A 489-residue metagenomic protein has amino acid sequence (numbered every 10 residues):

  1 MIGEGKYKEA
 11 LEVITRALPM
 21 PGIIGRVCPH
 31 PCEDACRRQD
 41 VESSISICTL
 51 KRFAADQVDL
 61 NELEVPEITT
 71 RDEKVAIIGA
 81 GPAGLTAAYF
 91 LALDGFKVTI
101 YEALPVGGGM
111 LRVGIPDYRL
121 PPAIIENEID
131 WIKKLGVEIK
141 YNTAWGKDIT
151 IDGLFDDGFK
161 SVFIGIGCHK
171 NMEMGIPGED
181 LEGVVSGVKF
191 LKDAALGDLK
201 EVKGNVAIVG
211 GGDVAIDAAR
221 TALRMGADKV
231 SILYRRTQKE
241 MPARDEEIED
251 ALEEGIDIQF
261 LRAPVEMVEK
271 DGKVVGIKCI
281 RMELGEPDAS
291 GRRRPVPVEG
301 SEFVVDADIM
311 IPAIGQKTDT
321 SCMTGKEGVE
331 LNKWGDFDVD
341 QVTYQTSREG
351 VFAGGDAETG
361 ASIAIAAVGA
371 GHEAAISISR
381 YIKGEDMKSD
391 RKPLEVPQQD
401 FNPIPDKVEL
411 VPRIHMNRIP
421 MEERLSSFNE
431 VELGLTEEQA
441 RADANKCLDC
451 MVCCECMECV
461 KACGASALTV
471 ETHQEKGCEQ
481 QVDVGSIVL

Functional and structural regions predicted by a protein language model:
M1-E4, L11, R26-A54, T99 (+3 more regions): Iron-sulfur cluster-binding cysteine motifs and their immediate structural context in ferredoxin-like electron-transfer
A54-T69, N127-K147, N171-M225, L331-S347 (+1 more regions): Glycine-rich dinucleotide-binding loop and its adjacent helix/turn
T69-A76, E126-I176, E266-K278, E283-E286 (+3 more regions): Feature captures the FAD/FMN-dependent oxidoreductase FAD-binding
E73-T99, A215-L223: N-terminal Rossmann-like FAD-binding beta1-loop-alpha1 element of flavoenzymes
I100, L104-L135, I139-K140, A194 (+3 more regions): Rossmann-like dinucleotide-binding cores of NAD(P)H-dependent redox enzymes
D180-K203, P287-A361, P403, T472 (+2 more regions): FAD-site-proximal beta/loop scaffold in flavoenzymes
E253-G255, R262-K273, G285, K383-K446: Mid-to-C-terminal Rossmann-like scaffold of FAD/NAD(P)H-dependent oxidoreductases
G354-G384: A conserved FAD-binding loop/helix module that cradles the flavin
